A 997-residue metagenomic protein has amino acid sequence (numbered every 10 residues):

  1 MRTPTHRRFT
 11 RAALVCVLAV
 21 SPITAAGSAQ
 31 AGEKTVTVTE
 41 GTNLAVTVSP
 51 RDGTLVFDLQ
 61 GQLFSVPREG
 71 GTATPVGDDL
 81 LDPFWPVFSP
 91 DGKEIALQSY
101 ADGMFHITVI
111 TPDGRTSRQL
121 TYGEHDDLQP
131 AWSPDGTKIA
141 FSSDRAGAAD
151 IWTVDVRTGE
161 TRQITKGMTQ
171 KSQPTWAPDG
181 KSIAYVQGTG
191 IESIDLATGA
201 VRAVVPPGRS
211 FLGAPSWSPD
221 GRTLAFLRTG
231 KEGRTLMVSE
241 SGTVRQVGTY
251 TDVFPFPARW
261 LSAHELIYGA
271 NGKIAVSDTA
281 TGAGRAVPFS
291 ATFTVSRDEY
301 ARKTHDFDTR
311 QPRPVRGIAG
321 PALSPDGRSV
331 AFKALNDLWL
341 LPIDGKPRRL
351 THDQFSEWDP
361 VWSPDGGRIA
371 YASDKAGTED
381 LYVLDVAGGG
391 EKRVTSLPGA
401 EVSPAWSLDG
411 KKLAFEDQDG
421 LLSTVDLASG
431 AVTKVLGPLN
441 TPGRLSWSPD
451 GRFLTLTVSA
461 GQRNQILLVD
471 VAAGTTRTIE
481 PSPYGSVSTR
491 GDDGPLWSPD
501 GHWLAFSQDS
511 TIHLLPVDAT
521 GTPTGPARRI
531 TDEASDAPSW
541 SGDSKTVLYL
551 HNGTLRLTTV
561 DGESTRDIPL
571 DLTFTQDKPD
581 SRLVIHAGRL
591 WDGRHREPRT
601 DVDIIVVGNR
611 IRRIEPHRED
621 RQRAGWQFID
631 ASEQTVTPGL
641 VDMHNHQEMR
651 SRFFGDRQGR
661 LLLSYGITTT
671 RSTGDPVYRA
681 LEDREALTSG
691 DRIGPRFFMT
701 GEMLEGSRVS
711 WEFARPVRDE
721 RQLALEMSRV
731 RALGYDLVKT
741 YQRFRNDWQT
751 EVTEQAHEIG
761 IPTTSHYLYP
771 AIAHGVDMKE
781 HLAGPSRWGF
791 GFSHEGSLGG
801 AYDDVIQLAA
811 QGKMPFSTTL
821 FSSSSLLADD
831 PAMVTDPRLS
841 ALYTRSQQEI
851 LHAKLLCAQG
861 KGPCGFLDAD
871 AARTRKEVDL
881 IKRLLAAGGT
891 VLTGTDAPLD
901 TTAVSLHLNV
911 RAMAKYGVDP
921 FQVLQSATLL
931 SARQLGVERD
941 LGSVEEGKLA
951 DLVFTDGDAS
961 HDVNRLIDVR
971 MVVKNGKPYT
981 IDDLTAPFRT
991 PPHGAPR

Functional and structural regions predicted by a protein language model:
A31-G41, P67-F84, I110-D126, S143 (+22 more regions): Multi-bladed beta-propeller domains
T35-F64, R313-W339: Beta-strand-rich domains and repeat architectures in extracellular enzymes and scaffolds, especially beta-propellers
T47-D52, P86-E94, P130-K138, P174-S182 (+8 more regions): Blade-terminus and WD-like Trp-Asp/Gly-His loop motifs, strongest in beta-propeller folds
F57-D58, E94-Q98, K138-S142, S182-V186 (+8 more regions): Residue position within the beta-strands of beta-propeller blades
E69-T72, R596-T637: Histidine-rich, glycine-flanked metal-binding segment
W591-D603, P616, R875, T901-V904 (+2 more regions): Acidic, glycine-enriched loop/beta-strand segments at the rims of small-molecule binding/catalytic pockets
A631-M643, F654-S765, Y769-M778, L782-A783 (+2 more regions): Divalent-metal coordination cores built from histidine and acidic residues
E726-F744, F790-Y916, D982, R989-R997: Active-site neighborhoods of metal-dependent hydrolases
